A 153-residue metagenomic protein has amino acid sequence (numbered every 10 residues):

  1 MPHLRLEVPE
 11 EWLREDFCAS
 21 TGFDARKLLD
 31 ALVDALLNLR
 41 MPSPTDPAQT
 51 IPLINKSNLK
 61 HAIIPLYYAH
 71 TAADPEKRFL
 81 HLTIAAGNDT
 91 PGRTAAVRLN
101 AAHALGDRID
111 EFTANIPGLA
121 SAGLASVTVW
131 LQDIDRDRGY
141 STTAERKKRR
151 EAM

Functional and structural regions predicted by a protein language model:
M1-M153: A domain-level signal for the structural core that forms small-molecule/cofactor-binding pockets and catalytic centers
